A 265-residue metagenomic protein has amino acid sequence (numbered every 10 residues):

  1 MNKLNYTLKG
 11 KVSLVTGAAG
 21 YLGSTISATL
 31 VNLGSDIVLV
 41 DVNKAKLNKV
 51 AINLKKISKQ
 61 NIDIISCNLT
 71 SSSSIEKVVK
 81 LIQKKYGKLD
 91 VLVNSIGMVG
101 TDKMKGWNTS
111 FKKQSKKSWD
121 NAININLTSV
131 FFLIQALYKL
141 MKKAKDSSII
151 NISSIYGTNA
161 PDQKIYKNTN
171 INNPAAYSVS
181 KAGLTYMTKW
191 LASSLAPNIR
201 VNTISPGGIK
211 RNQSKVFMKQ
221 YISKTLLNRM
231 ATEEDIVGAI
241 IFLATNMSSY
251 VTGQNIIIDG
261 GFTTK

Functional and structural regions predicted by a protein language model:
N2-N5, K80, P161, Q220 (+2 more regions): Short C-terminal tail/terminal secondary-structure segment of NAD(P)H-dependent dehydrogenase/reductase domains
Y6-V38, L191: Canonical Rossmann dinucleotide-binding motif of NAD(H)/NADP(H)-dependent dehydrogenases/reductases, specifically
L33-V50: Conserved glycine-rich Rossmann-like NAD(P)H-binding loop of the short-chain dehydrogenase/reductase
S95-W107, G261: Conserved NAD(P)H cofactor-binding loop of Rossmann-fold oxidoreductase domains
M98, K112-F131, I150, Y177 (+2 more regions): Catalytic Tyr-X3-Lys loop
K103-D120, Q163, N173, Y221: Substrate-binding pocket helix/loop in short-chain dehydrogenase/reductase
D146, A196-R200, V251-G253: Short, small/polar-rich loop/turn modules that mediate ligand/substrate recognition or access, typified
S154: Residue(s) in the substrate-gating loop at a strand-loop-helix junction that position the organic substrate next
